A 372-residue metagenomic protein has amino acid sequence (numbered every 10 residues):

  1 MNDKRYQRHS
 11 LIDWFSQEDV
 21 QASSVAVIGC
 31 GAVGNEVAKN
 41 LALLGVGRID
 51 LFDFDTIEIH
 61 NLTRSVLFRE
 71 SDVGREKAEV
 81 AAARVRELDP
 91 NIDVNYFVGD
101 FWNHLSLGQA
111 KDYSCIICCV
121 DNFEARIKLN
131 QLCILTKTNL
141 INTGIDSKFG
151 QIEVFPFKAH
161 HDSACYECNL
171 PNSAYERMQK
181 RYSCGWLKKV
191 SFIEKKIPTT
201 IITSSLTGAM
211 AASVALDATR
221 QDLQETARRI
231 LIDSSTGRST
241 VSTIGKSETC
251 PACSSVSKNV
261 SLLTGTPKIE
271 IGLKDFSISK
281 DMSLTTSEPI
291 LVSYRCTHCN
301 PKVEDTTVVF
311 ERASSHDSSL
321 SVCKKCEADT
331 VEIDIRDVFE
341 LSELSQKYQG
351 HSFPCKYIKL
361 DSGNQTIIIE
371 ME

Functional and structural regions predicted by a protein language model:
M1-A26, I59, V308-V309, H316-S318 (+1 more regions): N-terminal charged helix/coil linker that caps or initiates catalytic domains
V33: Hydrophobic/small residue at the entry helix of a nucleotide-binding pocket
V46-D89: Glycine-rich phosphate-binding loop and adjoining beta1-alpha1-beta2 segment of Rossmann-like nucleotide-binding folds
C115-F155: ADP-ribose/adenylate-binding Rossmann-like module
S163-I201: The feature captures the short pre-catalytic strand/loop hairpin that immediately precedes and shapes the active-site
K188-A227: Conserved anion/nucleotide-ligand pocket segment
C250, C296-C299, C323-C326: Short cysteine-rich clusters marking metal-coordination/redox-active sites
R312-D329: Cysteine-rich micro-motifs
